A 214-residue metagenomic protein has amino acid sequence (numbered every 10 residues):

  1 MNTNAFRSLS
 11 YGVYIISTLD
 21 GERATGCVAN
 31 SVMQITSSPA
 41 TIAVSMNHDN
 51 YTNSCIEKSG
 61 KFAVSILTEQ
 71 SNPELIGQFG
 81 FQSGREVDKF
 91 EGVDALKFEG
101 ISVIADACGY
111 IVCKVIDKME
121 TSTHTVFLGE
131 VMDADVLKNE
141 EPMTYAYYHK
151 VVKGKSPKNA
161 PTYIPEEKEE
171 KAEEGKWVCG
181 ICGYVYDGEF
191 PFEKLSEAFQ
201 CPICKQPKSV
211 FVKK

Functional and structural regions predicted by a protein language model:
M1-E174: Basic, polyanion-binding surface patches
S17, D187, S196: Residue-level detector of conserved, well-ordered beta-strand and adjacent loop positions that form binding/recognition
R23, C182-Y184: Short acidic/polar mixed-charge low-complexity motifs
C179-C182, C201-C204: Short cysteine-rich clusters marking metal-coordination/redox-active sites
V185-E189, S209-K213: Short, non-ligating residues that shape and space the ligands of small metal-coordination modules and catalytic
F190-Q200: Short linker/helix segments within small regulatory modules
A198, C204-P207, K213: Rossmann-like nucleotide/phosphate-binding core characteristic of flavoprotein oxidoreductases
